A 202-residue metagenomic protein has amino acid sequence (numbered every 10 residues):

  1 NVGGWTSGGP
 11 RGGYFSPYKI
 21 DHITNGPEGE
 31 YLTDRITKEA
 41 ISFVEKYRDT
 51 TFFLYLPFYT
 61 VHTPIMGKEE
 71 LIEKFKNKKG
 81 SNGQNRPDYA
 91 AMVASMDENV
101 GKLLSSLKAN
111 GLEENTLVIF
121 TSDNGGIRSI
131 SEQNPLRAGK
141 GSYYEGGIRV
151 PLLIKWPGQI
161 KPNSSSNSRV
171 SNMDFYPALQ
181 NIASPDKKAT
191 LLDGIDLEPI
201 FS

Functional and structural regions predicted by a protein language model:
N1-F52, F58-G67, S81: Formylglycine-dependent
Y14-H22, L153-P162: The feature captures the short pre-catalytic strand/loop hairpin that immediately precedes and shapes the active-site
I23-E30, G83-A90, K140, Q159-V170 (+1 more regions): Active-site rim elements
Y31, T37-E45, E73-N115: A long, amphipathic alpha-helix that forms part of the scaffold/cap immediately adjacent to metal-dependent active
Y47, T51, T60, L104-L107 (+6 more regions): A generic secondary-structure signal for well-formed alpha-helical elements
T51-P57, Y89, V93-M96, V100-L103 (+3 more regions): Beta-strand elements within well-structured catalytic alpha/beta cores of enzymes that handle phosphate/sulfate esters
P64-K68, E98, S105-Q159, S171: Histidine-centered active-site microenvironments of extracellular/periplasmic hydrolases and transferases
E114-T116, P162-S202: Polar, surface-exposed loop/tail segments that function as active-site lids or cofactor/substrate-recognition elements
